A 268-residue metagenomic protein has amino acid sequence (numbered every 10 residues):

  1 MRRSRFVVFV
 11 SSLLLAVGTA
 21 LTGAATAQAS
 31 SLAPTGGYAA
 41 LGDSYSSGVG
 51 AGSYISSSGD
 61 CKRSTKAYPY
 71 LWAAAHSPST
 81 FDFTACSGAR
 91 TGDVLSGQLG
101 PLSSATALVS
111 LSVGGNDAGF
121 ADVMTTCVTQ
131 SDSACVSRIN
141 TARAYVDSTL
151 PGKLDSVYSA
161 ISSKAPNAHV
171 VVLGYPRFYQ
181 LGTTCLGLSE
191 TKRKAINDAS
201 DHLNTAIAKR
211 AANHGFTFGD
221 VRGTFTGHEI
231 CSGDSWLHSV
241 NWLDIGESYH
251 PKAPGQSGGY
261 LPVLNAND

Functional and structural regions predicted by a protein language model:
M1-A29: Secretory targeting and sorting signals
A25-G37, D93-L111, D155-A168, L264-D268: Short amphipathic alpha-helices and their capping/turn segments at secondary-structure boundaries
A29-A85: Serine-esterase "nucleophile elbow" of acetyl-processing enzymes
G37-G48, T80-A85, A107-S112, D117-G119 (+2 more regions): Structural recognition of the beta-strand scaffold that forms the well-ordered cores of secreted hydrolase catalytic
V49, D93-V146: Oxyanion-hole/transition-state-stabilizing segment in secreted/luminal serine hydrolases and related acyltransferases
A51-Y54, A121-S133, C185, I230-V240: Short, flexible, mixed-charge acidic loops at enzyme active sites
A105-L111, D132-S162, V171, Y175-F218: Conserved N-terminal glycine/acidic-rich loop preference
P176-D268: Catalytic His-Asp segment of secreted/periplasmic serine-dependent ester chemistry enzymes
